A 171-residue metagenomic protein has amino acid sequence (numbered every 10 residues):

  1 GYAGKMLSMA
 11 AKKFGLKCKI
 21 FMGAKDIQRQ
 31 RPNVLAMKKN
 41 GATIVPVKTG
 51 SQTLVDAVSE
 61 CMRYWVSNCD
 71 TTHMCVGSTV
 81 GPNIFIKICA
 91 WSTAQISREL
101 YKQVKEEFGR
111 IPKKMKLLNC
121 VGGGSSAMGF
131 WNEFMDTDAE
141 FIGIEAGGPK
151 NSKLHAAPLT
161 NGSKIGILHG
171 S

Functional and structural regions predicted by a protein language model:
G1-G4: Active-site cofactor/substrate anionic-group-binding motifs, chiefly glycine- and Lys/Arg-rich phosphate-binding loops
M6, F14, V47-M62, P82-S171: Glycine-rich phosphate/pyrophosphate-binding loop at beta-loop-alpha junctions
A10, A36, E133: Hydrophobic/aromatic ligand-binding patch that stacks against planar heteroaromatic rings of cofactors or nucleotides
G15-A57: A glycine-rich helix N-cap at a beta->alpha junction
K17-I20, A42-V45, T71-C75, M115-K116 (+1 more regions): Structural motif
L35-K38, Y64-N68: Short, conserved catalytic or adaptor-binding loops enriched in Gly and charged residues
N40-G41, D70-T72, S163-K164, S171: Generic structural motif recognizing short loop/turn segments at the entrances and edges of beta-strands
C69-F85, C89: Core alpha/beta catalytic barrel or barrel-like domain that forms the active/cofactor pocket in diverse metabolic
